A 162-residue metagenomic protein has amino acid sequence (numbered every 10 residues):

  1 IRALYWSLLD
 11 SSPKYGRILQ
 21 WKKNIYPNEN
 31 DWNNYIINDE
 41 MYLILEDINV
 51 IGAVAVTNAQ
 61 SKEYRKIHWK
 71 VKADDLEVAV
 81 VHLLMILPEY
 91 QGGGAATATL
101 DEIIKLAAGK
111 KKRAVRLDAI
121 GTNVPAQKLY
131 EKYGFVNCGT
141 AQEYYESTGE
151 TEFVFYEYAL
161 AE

Functional and structural regions predicted by a protein language model:
I1-A3: A short beta-loop-alpha structural element at the N-terminal edge of CoA-dependent acyl/N-acetyltransferase catalytic
L9-D31: Conserved GNAT-fold acetyl-CoA-binding loop/helix
N38-A55: Conserved beta-hairpin
A55-L83, Q91, Y145-S147: Conserved acyl-donor/pantetheine-binding loop and adjacent beta-alpha core of acyl/acetyltransferases and related
D74, I120-V124, E131-Y133, Q142-E162: C-terminal "cap" of GNAT-fold acetyltransferases
H82, L87, I120: Residue-level recognition of the GNAT/N-acetyltransferase active site
I86, G92-K105, K128-K132: Conserved acetyl-CoA-binding loop-helix of GNAT-fold acetyltransferases
L100, A107-A119: Conserved GNAT acetyl-CoA-binding A-motif
